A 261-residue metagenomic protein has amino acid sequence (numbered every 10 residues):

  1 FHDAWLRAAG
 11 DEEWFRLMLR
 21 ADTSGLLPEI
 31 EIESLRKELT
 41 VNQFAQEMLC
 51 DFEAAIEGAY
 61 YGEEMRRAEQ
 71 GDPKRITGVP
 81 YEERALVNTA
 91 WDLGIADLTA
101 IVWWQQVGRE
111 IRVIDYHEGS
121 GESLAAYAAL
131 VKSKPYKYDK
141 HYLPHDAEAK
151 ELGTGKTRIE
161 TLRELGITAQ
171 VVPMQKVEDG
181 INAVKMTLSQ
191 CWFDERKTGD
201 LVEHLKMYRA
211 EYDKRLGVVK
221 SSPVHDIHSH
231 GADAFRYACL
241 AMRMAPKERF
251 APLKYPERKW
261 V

Functional and structural regions predicted by a protein language model:
F1-E38: ASCE P-loop NTPase helicase motor core
E13-F15, I30-R36, L98, K150-E151 (+1 more regions): Class I S-adenosyl-L-methionine
F15-L17, T89, Y142, Q170: Hydrophobic/aromatic beta-strand patches that form the interior of the parallel beta-sheet core in alpha/beta enzyme
L19, F44, M48-C50, I101 (+3 more regions): A residue-level signal for conserved active-site and pocket-lining positions in enzyme catalytic cores
S24-W91: ATPase catalytic-site recognition across NTP-hydrolyzing enzymes
A59, V102-D226, A245-V261: Mg2+-dependent endonuclease catalytic cores in nucleic-acid-processing enzymes, primarily RNase H-like
E82-Q106: Gly/Thr-rich phosphate-binding beta-strand-loop-beta motif of the actin/hexokinase/Hsp70
A238-P246: Short, hydrophobic alpha-helical segments
